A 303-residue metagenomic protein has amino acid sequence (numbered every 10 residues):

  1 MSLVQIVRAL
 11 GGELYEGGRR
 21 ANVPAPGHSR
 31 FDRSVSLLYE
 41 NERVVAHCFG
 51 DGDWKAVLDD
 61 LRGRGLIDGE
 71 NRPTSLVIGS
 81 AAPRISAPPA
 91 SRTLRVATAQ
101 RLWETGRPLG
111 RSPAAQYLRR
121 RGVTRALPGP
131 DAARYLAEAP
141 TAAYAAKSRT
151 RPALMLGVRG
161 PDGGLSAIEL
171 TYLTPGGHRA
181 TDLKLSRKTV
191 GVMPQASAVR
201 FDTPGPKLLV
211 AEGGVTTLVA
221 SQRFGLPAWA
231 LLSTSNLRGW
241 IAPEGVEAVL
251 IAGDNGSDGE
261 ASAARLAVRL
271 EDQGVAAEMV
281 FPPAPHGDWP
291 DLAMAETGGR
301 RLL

Functional and structural regions predicted by a protein language model:
M1-A126, S257-A261, R265-E271, A277-E278: Non-catalytic accessory segments of DNA primases and related replication-initiation nucleases
M1-V4, V44, K55, H178 (+2 more regions): TOPRIM fold recognition
R20, T74-S75, D131-A132, T234 (+1 more regions): Residue-level "edge-of-site" marker
P24, F31, A81-R84, A137-A145 (+2 more regions): Short, solvent-exposed polar/charged micro-motifs at secondary-structure junctions
A25, C48, L118, L156 (+5 more regions): Terminal peptide-recognition signature
L38-N41, A132, T171-P175: A short, sequence-level motif marking secondary-structure junctions
T124-R149: Short, basic/aromatic recognition patches
A142-E244: Phosphate-handling DNA/RNA-contact segment within nucleic-acid enzymes
